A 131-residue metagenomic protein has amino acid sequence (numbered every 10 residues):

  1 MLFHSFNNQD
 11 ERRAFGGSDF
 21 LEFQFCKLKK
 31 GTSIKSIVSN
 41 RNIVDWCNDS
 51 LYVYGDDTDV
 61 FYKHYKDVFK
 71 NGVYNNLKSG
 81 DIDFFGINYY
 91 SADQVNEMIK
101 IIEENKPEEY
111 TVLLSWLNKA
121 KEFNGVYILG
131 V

Functional and structural regions predicted by a protein language model:
M1-S115, K119-F123, V131: Acidic (Asp/Glu-rich) sequence patches and key acidic residues that form negatively charged surfaces used
